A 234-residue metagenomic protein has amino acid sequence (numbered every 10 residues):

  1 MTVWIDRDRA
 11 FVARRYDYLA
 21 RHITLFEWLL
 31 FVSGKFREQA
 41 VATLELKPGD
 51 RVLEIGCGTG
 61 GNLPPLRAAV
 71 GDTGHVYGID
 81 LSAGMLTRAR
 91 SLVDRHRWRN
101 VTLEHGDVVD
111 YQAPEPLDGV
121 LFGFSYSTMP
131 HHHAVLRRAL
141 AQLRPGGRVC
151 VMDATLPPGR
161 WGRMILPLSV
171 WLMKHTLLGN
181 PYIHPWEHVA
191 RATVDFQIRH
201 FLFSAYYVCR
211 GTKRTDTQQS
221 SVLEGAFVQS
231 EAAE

Functional and structural regions predicted by a protein language model:
T2-E45, G61-P65, R88, I165-L172: Conserved class I S-adenosyl-L-methionine
R7-A10, L29-L30, C150-Y207: C-terminal alpha-helical "lid/dimerization" subdomain adjacent to the S-adenosyl-L-methionine
L53-I55, T59-D110: Class I SAM-dependent methyltransferase SAM/SAH-binding core
G71, M129-P130, L143-R144: Helix-to-beta-strand junctions that scaffold the AdoMet/dcAdoMet cofactor pocket in Class I SAM-dependent enzymes
V109-V120: A short acidic, Gly/Pro-enriched loop at the edge of an enzyme's catalytic core that lines a small-molecule cofactor
G119-H132: A short SAM/SAH-binding and catalytic strip from SAM-dependent methyltransferases
A134-P145: A short glycine-rich, Lys/Arg-flanked "PGG" loop and its adjoining helix->strand segment in the class I
V194-E234: Core SAM-dependent methyltransferase catalytic element
